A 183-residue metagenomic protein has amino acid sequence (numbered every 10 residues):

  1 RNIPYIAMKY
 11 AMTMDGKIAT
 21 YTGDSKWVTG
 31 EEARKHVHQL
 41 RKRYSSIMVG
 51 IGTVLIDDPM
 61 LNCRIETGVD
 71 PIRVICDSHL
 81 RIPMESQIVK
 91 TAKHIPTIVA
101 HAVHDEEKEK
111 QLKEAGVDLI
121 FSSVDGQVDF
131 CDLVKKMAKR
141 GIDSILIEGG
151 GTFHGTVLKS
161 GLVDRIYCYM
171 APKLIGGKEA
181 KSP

Functional and structural regions predicted by a protein language model:
P4-P183: Enzymes that bind and transform nitrogen-containing heteroaromatic metabolites
